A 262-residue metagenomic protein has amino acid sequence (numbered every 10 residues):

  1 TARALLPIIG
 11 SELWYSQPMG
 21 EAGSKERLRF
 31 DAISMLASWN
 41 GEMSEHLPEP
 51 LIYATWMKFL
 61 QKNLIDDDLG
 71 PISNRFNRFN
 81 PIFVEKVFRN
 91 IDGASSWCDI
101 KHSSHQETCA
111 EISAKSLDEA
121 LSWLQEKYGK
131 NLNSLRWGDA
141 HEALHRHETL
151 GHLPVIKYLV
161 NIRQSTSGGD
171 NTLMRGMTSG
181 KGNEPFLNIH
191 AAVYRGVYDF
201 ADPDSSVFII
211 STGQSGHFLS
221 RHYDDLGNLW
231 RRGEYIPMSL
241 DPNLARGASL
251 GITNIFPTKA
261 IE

Functional and structural regions predicted by a protein language model:
T1-E262: Long, compositionally biased non-active-site segments enriched in small/hydrophobic residues and glycine
